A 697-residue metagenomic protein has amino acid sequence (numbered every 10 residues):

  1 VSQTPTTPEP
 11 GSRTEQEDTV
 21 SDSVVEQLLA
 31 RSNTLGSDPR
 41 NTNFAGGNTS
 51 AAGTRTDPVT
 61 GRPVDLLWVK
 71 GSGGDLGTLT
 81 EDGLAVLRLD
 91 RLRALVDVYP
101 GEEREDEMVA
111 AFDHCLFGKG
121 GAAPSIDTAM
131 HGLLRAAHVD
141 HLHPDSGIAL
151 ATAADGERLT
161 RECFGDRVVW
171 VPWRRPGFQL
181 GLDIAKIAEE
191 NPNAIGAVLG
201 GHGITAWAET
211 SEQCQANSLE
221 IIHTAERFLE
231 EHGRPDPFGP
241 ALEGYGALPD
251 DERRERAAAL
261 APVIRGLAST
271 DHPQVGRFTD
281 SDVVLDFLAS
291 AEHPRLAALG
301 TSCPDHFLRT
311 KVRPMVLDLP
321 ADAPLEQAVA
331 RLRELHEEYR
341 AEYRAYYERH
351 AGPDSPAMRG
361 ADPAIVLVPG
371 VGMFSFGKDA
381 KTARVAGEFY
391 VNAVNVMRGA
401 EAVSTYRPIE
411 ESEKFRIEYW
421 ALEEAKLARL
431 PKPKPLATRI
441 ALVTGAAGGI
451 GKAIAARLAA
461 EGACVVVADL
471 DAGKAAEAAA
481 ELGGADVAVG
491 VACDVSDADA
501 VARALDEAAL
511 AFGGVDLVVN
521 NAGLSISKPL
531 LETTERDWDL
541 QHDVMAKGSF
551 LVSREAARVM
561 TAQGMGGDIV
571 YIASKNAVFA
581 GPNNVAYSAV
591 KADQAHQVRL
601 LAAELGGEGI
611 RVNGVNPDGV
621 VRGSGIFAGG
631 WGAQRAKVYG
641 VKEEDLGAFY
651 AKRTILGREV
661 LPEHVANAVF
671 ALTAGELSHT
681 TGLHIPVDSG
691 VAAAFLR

Functional and structural regions predicted by a protein language model:
S2-A441, A453: Glycine-rich flexible loops
P529-L530, T534-H542, Y650: Substrate-binding pocket helix/loop in short-chain dehydrogenase/reductase
S553, V590: Active-site helix of classical SDR
R558, A603-E604, S678: Alpha-helical segment proximal to the catalytic Tyr-Lys
S574: Residue(s) in the substrate-gating loop at a strand-loop-helix junction that position the organic substrate next
G606, R611, T680-G682: Short, small/polar-rich loop/turn modules that mediate ligand/substrate recognition or access, typified
T681-R697: Short C-terminal tail/terminal secondary-structure segment of NAD(P)H-dependent dehydrogenase/reductase domains
